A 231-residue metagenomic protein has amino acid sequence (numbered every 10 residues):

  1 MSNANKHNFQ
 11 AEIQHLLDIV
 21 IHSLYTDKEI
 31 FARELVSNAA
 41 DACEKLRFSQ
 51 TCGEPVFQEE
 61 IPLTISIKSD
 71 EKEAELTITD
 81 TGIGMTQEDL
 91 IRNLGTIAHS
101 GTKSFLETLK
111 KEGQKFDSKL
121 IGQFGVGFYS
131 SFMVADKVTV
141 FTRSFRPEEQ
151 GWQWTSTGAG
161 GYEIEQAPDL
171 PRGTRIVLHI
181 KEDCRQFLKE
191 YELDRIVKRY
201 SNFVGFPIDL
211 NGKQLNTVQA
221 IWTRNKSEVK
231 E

Functional and structural regions predicted by a protein language model:
M1-E182, Q186-F187, R195: GHKL (Bergerat-fold) ATPase N-terminal catalytic module, capturing the glycine-rich phosphate-binding loop and acidic
G161-E231: ATP-binding catalytic core of ATPases
